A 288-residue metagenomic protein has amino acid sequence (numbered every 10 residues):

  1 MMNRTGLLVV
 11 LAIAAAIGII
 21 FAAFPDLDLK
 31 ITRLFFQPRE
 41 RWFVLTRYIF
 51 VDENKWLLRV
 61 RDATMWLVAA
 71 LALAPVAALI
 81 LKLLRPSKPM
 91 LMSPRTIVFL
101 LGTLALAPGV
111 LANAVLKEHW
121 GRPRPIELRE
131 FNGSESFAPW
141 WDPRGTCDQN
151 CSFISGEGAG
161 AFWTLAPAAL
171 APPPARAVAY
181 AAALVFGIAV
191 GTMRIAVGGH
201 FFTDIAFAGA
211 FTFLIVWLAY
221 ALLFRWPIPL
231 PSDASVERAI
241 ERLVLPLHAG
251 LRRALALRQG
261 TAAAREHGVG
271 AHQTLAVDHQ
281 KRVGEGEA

Functional and structural regions predicted by a protein language model:
M2-P75, K117-W120, S134: N-terminal transmembrane-helix/juxtamembrane module of multi-pass inner/ER membrane proteins
N3, L7-L11, S136-L255: Membrane-embedded catalytic cores of phosphoryl/pyrophosphoryl-handling enzymes
I17-I20, A105-V110, V185-I195: Aromatic-anchored segments of alpha-helical transmembrane domains
I20-F21, D28, L73-I80, L106 (+2 more regions): Alpha-helical membrane-inserting segments
A63-R85, E157-R176: Transmembrane alpha-helical segments in integral membrane proteins
A78-H119, Y180: Interfacial segments of alpha-helical transmembrane regions
H119-T146: Membrane-interface interhelical connector segments
V236-A288: Long, low-complexity, intrinsically disordered cytosolic termini of multi-pass membrane proteins
